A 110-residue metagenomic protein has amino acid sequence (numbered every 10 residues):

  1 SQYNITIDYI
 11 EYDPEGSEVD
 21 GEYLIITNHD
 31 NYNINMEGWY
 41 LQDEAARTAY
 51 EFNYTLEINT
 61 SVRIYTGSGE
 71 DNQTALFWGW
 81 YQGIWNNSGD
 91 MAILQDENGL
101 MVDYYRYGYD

Functional and structural regions predicted by a protein language model:
S1-Y40, Y81-G89, E97-N98, V102-D110: A structural motif detector for short, solvent-exposed N-terminal "entry" segments of globular domains
A45-Q82: Intrinsically disordered, low-complexity Pro/Gly/Ser/Thr-rich segments with frequent PxxP/GP/PP motifs and embedded
R63, M91-L94: A generic structural signal for ordered secondary structure
